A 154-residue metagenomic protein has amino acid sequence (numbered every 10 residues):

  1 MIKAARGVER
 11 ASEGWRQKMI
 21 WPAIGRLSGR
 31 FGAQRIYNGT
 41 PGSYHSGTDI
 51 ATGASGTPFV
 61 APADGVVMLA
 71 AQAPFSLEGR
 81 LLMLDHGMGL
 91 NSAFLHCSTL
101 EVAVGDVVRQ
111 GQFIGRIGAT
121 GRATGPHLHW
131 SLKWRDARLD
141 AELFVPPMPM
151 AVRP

Functional and structural regions predicted by a protein language model:
M1-E78: Surface-exposed, glycine-biased beta-strand/turn segments
M1-W15, A103-Q112, S131-P154: Acidic, glycine-rich catalytic/binding loops that coordinate metals and/or anionic ligands
R30, A70-A71, C97-L100, I117-T120: Residue-level recognition of beta-strand microenvironments
G32, Q72, G87-G89, T120 (+2 more regions): Solvent-exposed coil/turn segments that connect beta secondary-structure elements in extracytoplasmic/periplasmic
A51-T52, F94, T99-V102: Short alpha-helix capping/helix-loop boundary micro-motifs
P58-L69, V102-I117: Short, well-structured beta-strand-loop connectors
A61-S98, P126: Zn2+-dependent peptidoglycan hydrolase active-site motif and core
E78-R80, R116-H129: Short, Lys/Arg- and Gly-enriched loop/turn segments at beta-strand edges
